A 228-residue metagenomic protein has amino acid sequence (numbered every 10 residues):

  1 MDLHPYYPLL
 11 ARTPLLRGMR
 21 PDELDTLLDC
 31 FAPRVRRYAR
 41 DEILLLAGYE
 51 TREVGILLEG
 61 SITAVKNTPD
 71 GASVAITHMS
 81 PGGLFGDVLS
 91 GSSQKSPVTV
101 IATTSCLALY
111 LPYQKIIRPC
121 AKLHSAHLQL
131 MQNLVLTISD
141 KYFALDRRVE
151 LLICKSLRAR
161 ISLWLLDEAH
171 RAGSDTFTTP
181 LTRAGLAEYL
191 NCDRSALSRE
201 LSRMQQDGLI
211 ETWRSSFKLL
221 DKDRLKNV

Functional and structural regions predicted by a protein language model:
M1-R40, L89-S90: Cyclic nucleotide-binding regulatory module and flanking cytosolic helices
F31, A75-V135: Cyclic-nucleotide recognition modules
D41, R52-V65, P81-G82: Glycine- and acidic-residue-biased ligand/ion/polar-headgroup-sensing regions
I43-Y49: Short phosphate-coordinating micro-motif centered on Lys-Gly-acidic
P97-V98, R118-H127, A144-I153, R171-S174: Short helix-to-loop capping/linker segments positioned immediately adjacent to catalytic or ligand/cofactor-binding
M131, V135-I138, Y142-L145: Long, hydrophobic or amphipathic alpha-helical segments
K155-R160, W164-V228: Phosphate-/nucleic-acid-contacting segments
